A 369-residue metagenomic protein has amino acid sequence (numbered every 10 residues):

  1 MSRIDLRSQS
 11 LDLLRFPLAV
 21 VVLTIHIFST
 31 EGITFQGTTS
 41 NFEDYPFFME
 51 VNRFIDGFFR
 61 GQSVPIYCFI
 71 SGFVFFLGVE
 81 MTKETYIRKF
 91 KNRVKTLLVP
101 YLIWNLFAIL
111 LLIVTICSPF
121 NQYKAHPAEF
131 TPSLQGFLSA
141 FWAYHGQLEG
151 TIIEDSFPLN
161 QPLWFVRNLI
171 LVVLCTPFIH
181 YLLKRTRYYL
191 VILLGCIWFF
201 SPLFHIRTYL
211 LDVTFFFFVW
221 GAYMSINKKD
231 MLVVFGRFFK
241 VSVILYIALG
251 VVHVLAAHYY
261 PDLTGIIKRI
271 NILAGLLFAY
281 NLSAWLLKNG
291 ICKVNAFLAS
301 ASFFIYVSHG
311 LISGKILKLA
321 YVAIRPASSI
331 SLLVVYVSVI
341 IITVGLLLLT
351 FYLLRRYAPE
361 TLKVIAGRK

Functional and structural regions predicted by a protein language model:
L6-F42, S63-F75, K95-I116, L171 (+6 more regions): Kinked, hydrophobic transmembrane alpha-helices enriched for aromatic residues and small/kink-inducing positions
G37-R53: Perimembrane loop-to-helix junctions flanking transmembrane segments
N52-P65, I153-N168, S201-V219, H253-F278: Interfacial loop-to-helix transition and helix-capping segments at the boundaries of transmembrane helices
F75-K83, I116, P177-R185, S201 (+4 more regions): Structural signal for the C-terminal ends of transmembrane alpha-helices and the immediately following loop
L97-N168: Membrane-interface helix-loop-helix regions
I170-G195, I206, Y223-V241: Solvent-exposed interhelical
V219, I226-F297, A301-F304, L311-Y336: Alpha-helical transmembrane segments and terminal signal-anchor/GPI-anchor hydrophobic tails, characterized by long
R356-K369: Membrane-proximal cytoplasmic C-terminal regulatory module of class A 7TM GPCRs
